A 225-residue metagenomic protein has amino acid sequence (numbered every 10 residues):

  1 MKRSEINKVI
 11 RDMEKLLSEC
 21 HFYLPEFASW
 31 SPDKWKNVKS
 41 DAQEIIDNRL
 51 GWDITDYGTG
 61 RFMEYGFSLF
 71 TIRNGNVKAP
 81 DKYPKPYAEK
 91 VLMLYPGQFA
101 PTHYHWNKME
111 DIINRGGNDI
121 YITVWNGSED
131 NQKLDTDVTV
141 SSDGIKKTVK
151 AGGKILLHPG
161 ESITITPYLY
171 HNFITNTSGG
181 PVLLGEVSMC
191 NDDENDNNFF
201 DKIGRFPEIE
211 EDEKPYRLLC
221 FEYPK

Functional and structural regions predicted by a protein language model:
M1-A88, P215-E222: A short, N-terminal "cap"/entry segment at the start of jelly-roll beta-barrel domains of the cupin/DSBH fold
K2, E129-T148, I174-K225: Double-stranded beta-helix
V77-A88, F99-D111, R115-G116: A short beta-loop-beta micro-motif enriched in histidine and acidic residues
E89-K90, E186: Polar/charged side chains located within well-ordered beta-strands of beta-rich proteins
K90, E110-D111, G153, E161: Short, conserved secondary-structure segments in the cores of folded domains
Y95, A151-S178, L184-M189: Conserved metal-binding segment of the jelly-roll/cupin
Y95-P96, K108-E110, N114-D130, L134: Glycine- and acidic-residue-biased ligand/ion/polar-headgroup-sensing regions
